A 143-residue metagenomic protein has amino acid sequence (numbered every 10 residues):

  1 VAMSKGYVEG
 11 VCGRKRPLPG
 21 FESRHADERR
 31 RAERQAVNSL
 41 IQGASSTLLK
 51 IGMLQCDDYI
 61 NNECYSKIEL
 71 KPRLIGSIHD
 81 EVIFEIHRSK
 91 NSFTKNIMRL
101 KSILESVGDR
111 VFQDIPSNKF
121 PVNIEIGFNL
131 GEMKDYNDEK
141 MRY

Functional and structural regions predicted by a protein language model:
V1-Y143: Conserved catalytic core of nucleotide polymerization and phosphodiester-bond processing enzymes
